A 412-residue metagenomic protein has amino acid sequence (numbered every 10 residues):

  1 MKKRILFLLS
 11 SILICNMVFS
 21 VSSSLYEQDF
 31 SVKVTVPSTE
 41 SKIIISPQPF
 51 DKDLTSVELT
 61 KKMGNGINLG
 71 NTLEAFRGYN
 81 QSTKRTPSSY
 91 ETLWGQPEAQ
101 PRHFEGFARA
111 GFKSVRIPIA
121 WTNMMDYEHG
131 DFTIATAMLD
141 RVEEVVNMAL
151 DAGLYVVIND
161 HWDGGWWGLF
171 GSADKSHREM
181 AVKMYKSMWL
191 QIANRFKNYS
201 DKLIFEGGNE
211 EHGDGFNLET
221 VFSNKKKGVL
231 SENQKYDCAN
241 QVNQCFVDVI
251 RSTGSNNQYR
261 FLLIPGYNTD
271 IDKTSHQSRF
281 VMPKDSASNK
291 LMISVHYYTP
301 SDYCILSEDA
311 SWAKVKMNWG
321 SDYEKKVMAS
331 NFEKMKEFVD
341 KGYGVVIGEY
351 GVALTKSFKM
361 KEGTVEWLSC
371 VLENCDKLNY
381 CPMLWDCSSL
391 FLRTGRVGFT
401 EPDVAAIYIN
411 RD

Functional and structural regions predicted by a protein language model:
L9-M17: Bacterial N-terminal signal peptides
D29-S114, F338: N-terminal carbohydrate-binding accessory modules
G70-A99, E128-I134, H177, D302-V327: Acidic/histidine-rich helix-loop elements that form or flank divalent-metal/phosphate-binding sites at the catalytic
Y79-S88, W121-D140, G164-A181, G213-V229 (+2 more regions): Surface-exposed, active-site-proximal loop segments in enzymatic domains
W94-S114, D131-W162, F170-G207, A239-R251: An active-site-proximal structural segment forming one wall of the substrate-binding cleft that immediately precedes
E179-E324, F332-V352, C370-E373, K377-Y380: Active-site region of glycoside hydrolase catalytic domains
S357-D412: Aromatic-rich peripheral "rim/lid" segments of glycoside hydrolase catalytic domains that contact and position glycan
